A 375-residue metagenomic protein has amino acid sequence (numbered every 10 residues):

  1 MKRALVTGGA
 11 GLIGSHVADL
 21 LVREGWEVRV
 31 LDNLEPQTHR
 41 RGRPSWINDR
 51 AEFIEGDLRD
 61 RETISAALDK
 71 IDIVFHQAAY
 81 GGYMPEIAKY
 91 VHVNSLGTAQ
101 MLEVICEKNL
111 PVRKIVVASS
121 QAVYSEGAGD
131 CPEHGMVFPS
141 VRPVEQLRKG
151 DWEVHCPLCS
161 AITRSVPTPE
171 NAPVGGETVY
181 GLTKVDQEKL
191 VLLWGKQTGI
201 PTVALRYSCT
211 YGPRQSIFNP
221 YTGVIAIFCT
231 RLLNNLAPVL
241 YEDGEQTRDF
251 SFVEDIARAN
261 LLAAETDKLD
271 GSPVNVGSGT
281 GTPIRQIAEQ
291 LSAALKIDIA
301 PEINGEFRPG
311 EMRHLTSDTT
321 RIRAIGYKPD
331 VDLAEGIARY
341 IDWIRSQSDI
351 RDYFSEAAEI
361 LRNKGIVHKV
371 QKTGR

Functional and structural regions predicted by a protein language model:
M1-S208, K364, R375: N-terminal Rossmann-like NAD(P)+-binding domain of SDR-like oxidoreductases, especially those catalyzing
V17, N260-A264, L291, T319 (+1 more regions): Hydrophobic "lid"/C-terminal helical patch of Rossmann-like NAD(P)-dependent dehydrogenase/epimerase domains
R23-W26, L333-R375: Amphipathic terminal alpha-helices
T98-A99, V185-L192, I225-C229, R258 (+1 more regions): Conserved active-site helix of classical SDR/Rossmann-fold NAD(P)-dependent CH-OH oxidoreductases
V185, T198-I200, T210-A226, N234-A237 (+6 more regions): Glycine/proline-rich active-site loop of Rossmann-fold NAD(P)-dependent oxidoreductases
D243, P273-V274, T282-E289, K296-H314 (+2 more regions): C-terminal "lid/loop" region of Rossmann-like NAD(P)-dependent oxidoreductases
S251-D255, D332: A conserved structural motif in NAD(P)-dependent oxidoreductases
I256, N260, V276, I287 (+2 more regions): Non-catalytic, hydrophobic alpha-helical segments
